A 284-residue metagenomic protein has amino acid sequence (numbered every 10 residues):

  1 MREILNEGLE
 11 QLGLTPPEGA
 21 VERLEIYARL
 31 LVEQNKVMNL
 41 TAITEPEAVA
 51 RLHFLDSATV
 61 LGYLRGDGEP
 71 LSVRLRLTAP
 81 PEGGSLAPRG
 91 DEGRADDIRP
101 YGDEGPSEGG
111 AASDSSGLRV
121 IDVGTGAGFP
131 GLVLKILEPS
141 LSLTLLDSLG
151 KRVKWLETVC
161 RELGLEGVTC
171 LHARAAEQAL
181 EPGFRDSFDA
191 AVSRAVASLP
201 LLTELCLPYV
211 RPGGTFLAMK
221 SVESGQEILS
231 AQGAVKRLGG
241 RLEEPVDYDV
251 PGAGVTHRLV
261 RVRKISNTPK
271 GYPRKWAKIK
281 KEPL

Functional and structural regions predicted by a protein language model:
M1-E69, A111, T158-E162, E166-V168: Class I SAM-dependent transferase core
P70, A79-R89, R94, I98-R99 (+2 more regions): Short, low-complexity intrinsically disordered segments enriched in A/P/G/S/L with frequent Arg, especially at protein
G117-G126: Conserved class I S-adenosyl-L-methionine
A127-S140: Conserved SAM-binding loop of SAM-dependent methyltransferases across substrates and taxa, primarily the Class I
E138-T144, S148-L284: S-adenosylmethionine
